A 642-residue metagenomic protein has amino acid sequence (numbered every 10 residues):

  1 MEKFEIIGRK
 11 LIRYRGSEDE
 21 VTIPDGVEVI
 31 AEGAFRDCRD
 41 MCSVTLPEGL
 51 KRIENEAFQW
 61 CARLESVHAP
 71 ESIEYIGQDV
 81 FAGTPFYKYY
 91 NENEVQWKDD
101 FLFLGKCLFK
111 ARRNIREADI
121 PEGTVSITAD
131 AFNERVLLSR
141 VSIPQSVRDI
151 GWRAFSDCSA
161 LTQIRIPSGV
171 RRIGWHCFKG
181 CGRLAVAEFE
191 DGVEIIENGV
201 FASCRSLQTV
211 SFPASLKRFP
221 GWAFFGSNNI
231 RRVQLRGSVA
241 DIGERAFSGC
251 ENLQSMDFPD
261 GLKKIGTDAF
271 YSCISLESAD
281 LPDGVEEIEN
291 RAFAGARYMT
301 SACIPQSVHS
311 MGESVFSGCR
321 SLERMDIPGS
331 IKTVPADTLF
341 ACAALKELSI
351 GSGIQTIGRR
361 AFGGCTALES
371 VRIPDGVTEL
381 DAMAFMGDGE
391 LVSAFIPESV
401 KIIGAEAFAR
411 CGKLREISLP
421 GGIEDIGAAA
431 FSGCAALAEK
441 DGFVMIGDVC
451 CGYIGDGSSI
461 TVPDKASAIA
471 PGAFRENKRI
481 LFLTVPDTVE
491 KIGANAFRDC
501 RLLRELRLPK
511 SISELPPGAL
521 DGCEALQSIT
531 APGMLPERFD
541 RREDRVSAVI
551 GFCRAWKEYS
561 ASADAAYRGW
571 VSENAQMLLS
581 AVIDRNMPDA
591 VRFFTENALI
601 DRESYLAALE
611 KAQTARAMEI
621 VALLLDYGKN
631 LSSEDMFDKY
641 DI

Functional and structural regions predicted by a protein language model:
M1-E5, R9, R15-V29, R39-R52 (+22 more regions): Structural signature of tandem-repeat unit edges
E32-A34, N55-A57, Q78-V80, D130-A131 (+16 more regions): Consensus positions within tandem repeat domains that build extended binding/scaffold surfaces
A590, E619-I620: Conserved ankyrin/ankyrin-like repeat signature
F593-F594, L624: Conserved hydrophobic site in ankyrin repeats
L623-I642: Charge-dense, extended regions
